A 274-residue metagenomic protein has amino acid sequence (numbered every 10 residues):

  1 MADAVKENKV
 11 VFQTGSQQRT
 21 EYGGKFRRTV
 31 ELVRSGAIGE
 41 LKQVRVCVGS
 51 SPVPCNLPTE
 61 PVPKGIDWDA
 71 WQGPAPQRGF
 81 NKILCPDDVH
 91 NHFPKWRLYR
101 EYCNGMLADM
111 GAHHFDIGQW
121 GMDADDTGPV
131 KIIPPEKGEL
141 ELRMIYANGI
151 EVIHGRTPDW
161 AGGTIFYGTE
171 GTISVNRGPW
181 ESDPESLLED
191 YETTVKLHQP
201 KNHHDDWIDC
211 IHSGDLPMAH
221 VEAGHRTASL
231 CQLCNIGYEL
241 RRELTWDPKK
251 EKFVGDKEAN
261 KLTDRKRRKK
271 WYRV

Functional and structural regions predicted by a protein language model:
M1-A70: A contiguous active-site-proximal alpha/beta segment in oxidoreductase catalytic domains
A2, V11-S16, K42-V46, A70-Q72 (+5 more regions): Structural recognition of the beta-strand scaffold that forms the well-ordered cores of secreted hydrolase catalytic
A2-V5, K9-F12, V33-E40, R45-V48 (+6 more regions): A generic secondary-structure signal for well-formed alpha-helical elements
Q18, C47-P52, A75-P76, E136 (+1 more regions): Glycine-rich beta-alpha junction loops
G23-V46, L57-P58, R78, R100-E101 (+2 more regions): Oxidoreductase and adenylate-handling cofactor-binding alpha/beta cores
A37-R45, P63-G73, Q77-R97: Core active-site phosphate/anionic-ligand binding loop and the adjoining beta-turn-alpha structural block in enzyme
K82-C85, V89-F93, L98, Y102-A124 (+3 more regions): C-terminal helical cap and adjacent loop that interface with cofactors, partners, or active-site loops
